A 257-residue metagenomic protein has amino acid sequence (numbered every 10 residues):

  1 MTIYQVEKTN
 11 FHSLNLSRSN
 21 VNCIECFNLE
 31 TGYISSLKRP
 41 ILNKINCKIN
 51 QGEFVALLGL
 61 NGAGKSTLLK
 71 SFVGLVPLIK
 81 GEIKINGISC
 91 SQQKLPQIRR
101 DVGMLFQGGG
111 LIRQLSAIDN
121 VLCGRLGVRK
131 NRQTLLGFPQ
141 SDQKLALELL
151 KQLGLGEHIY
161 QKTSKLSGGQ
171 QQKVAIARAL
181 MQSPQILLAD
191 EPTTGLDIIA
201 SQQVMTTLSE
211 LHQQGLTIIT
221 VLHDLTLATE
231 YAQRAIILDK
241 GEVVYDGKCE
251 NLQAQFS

Functional and structural regions predicted by a protein language model:
S13-C26, T31-K44, Q92-K94: A short, flexible loop at the N-terminus of ABC-type nucleotide-binding domains that lies
L58-L60: The feature captures the beta-strand-to-loop junction immediately N-terminal to the Walker
V73: Helix-to-loop junction immediately C-terminal to a conserved catalytic motif
G81-C90, I98: Conserved ABC transporter NBD signature motif
K162-L166, Q170: Conserved ABC ATPase signature
L187-D190: Catalytic Walker B motif of ABC-type/P-loop ATPase nucleotide-binding domains
I198-A200: Helix N-cap at the start of a conserved alpha-helix in ABC-type nucleotide-binding domains
